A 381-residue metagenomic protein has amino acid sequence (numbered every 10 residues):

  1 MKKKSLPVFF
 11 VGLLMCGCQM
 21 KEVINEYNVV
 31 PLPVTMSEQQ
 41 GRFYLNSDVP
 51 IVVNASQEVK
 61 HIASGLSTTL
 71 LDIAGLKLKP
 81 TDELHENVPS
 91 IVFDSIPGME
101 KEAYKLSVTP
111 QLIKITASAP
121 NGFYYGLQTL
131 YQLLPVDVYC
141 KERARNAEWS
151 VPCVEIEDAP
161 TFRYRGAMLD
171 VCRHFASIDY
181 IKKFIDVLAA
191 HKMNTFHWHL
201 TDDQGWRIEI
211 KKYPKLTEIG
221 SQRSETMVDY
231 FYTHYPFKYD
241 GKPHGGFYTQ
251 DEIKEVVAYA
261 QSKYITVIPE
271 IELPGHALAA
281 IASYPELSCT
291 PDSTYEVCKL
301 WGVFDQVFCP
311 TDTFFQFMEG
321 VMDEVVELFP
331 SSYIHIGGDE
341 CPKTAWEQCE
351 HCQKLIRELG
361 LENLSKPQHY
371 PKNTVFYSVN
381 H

Functional and structural regions predicted by a protein language model:
M1-E26: Bacterial Sec-dependent N-terminal signal peptides
Q19-F162: Contiguous, structured surface segment used for ligand recognition
S64, K182, Q250-K254, K372-N373 (+1 more regions): Residue-level marker for well-ordered alpha-helical positions
T69, I73, Y259, K263 (+3 more regions): Alpha-helical structural signal in soluble globular domains
P97, L273-G275, D339-T344: Short, internal active-site loops enriched in acidic
M99-F315, E319-Y333, C349: Feature activates predominantly on carbohydrate-active enzymes
Q316-H381: Gly/Pro-rich turn-and-neighbor structural signature
